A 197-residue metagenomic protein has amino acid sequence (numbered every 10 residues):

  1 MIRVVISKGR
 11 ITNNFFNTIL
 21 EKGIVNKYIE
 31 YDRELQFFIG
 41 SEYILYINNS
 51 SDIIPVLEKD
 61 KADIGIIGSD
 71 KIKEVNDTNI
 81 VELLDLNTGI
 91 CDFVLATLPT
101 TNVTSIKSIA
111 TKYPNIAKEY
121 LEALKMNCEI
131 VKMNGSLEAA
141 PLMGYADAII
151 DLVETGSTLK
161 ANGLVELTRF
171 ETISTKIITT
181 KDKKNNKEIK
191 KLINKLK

Functional and structural regions predicted by a protein language model:
M1-K197: Domain-level signature for soluble enzymes in the chorismate/prephenate branch of the shikimate pathway
